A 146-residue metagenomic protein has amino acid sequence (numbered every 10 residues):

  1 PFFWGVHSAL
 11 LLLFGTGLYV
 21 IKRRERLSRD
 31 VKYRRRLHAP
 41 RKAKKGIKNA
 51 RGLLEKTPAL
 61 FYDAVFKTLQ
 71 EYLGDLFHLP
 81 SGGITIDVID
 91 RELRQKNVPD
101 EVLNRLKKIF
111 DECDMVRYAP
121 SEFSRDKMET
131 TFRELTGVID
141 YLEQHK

Functional and structural regions predicted by a protein language model:
P1-K146: Solvent-exposed, low-complexity, intrinsically disordered, charge-rich segments adjacent to transmembrane helices
